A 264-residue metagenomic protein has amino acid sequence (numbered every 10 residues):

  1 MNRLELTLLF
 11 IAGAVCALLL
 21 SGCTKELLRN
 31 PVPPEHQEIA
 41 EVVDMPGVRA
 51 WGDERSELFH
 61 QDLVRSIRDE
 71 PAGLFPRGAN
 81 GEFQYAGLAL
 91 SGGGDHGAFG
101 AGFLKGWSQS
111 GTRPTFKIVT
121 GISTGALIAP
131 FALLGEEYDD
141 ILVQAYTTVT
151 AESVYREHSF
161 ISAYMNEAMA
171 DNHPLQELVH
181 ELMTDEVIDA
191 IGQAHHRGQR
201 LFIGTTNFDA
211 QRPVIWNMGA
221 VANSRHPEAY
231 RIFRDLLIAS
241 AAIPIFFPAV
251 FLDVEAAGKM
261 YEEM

Functional and structural regions predicted by a protein language model:
M1-F10: Bacterial N-terminal signal peptides that target proteins for export
L20-G22: C-terminal motif of bacterial Sec signal peptides marking the signal peptidase cleavage site
T24-E26: Bacterial signal peptide processing site
P31-E57: Post-signal peptide N-terminal segment of mature Sec-exported envelope proteins
W51-L74: N-terminal regions that are enriched for targeting/export leaders and immediately downstream pro/stem segments
G87-A89, H96-H173, E177-V179, G219-A222 (+3 more regions): Patatin-like phospholipase
T115-V119, D189-H196: Surface-exposed patches in mature extracellular/periplasmic domains of secreted proteins
R197-M264: Active-site gating loop/helix substructures
